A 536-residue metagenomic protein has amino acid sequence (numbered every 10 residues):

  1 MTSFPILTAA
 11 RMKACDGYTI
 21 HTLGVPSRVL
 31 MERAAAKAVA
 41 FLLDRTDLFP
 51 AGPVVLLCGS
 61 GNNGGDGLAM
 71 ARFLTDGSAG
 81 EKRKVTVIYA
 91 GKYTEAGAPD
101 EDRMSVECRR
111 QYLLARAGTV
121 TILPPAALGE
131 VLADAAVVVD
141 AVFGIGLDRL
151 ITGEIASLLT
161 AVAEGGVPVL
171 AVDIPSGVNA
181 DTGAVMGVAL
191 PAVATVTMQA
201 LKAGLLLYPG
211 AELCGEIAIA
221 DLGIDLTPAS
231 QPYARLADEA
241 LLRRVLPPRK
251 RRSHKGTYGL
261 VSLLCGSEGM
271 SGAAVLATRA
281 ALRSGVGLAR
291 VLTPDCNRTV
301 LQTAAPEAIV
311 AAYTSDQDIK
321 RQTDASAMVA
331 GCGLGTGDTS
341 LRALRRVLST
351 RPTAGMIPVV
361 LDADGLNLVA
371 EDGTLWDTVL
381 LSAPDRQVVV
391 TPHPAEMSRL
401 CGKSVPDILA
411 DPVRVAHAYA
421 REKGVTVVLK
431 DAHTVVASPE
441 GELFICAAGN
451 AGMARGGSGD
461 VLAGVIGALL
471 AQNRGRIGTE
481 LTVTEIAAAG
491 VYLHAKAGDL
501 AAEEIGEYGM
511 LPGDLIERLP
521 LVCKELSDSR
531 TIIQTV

Functional and structural regions predicted by a protein language model:
M1-S105, A194, L205-A363, N367-V389 (+1 more regions): Small-residue (G/A/S/T)-rich helix-start motifs and N-terminal tracts that mark the onset
P50, V87, Y112, A126 (+1 more regions): Short amphipathic alpha-helical segment within the helicase RecA-like ATPase core that mediates nucleic-acid
C108-V120, A304-A308: Short, conserved SAM-binding/catalytic segment of Class I S-adenosyl-L-methionine-dependent methyltransferases
A115-V120, E164-V167, A354, E422-V425: A structural motif corresponding to the C-terminal end of an alpha-helix and its immediate exit/capping segment
A115-V131, Q317-K320, L334-T336: A structured beta-alpha segment of the ubiquitous adenosine-cofactor-binding alpha/beta core
L123, G153-S157, R342, D411-R414: Short, conserved clusters of charged catalytic residues that mark active-site and nucleotide-handling motifs
P125-L150, M328-G335: Glycine-rich phosphate-binding loop
A135-V137, V142-Y233: Internal gly/pro-rich beta-alpha loop/helix module that stabilizes soluble enzyme cofactors or their anionic handles
